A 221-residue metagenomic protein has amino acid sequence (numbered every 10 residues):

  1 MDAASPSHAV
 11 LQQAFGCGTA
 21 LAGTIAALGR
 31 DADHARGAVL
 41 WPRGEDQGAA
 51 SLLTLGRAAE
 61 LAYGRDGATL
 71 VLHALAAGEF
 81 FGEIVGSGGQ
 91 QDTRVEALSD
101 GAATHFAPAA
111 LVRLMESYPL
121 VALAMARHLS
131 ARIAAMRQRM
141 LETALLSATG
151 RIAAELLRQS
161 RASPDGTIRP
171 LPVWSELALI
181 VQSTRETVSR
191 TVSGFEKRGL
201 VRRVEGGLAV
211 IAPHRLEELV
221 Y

Functional and structural regions predicted by a protein language model:
M1-R36, F80-F81, V85-S87: Cyclic nucleotide-binding regulatory module and flanking cytosolic helices
Q13, A38-S99: Cyclic nucleotide-binding regulatory domains
A27, V71-S130, A134: Cyclic-nucleotide recognition modules
E116-R185: Polybasic "coupling" helices that flank or enter modular domains
V173, G207-Y221: Short, cationic-aromatic polyanion-contact patches
G194-F195: Basic amphipathic alpha-helical segments that dock to polyanions
G199: Glycine-centered, phosphate/nucleic-acid-interacting loop/turn motifs that mediate DNA/RNA or nucleotide
